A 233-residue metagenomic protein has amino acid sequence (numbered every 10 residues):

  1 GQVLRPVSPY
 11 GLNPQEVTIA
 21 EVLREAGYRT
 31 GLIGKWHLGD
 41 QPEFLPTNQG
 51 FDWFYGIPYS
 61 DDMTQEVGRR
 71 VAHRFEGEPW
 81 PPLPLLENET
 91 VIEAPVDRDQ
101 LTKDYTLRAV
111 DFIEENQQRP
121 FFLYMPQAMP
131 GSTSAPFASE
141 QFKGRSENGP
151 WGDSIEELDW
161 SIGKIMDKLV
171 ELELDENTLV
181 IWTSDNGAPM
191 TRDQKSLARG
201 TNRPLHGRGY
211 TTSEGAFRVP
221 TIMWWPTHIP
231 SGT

Functional and structural regions predicted by a protein language model:
G1-T233: Formylglycine-dependent sulfatase
